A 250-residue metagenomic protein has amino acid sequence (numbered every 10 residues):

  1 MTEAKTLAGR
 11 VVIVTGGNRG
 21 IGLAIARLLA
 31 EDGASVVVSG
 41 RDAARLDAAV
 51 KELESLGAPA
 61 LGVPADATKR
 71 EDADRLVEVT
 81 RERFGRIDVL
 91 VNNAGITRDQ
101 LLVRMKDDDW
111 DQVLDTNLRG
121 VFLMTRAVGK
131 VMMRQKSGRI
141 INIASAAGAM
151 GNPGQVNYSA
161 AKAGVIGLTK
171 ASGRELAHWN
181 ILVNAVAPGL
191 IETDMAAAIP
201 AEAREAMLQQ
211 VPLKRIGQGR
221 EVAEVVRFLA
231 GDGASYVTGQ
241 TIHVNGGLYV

Functional and structural regions predicted by a protein language model:
V11, N18-R19, D42: Conserved glycine-rich cofactor-binding loop
A43, P64-L76, D107, R220: The beta1-alpha1 cofactor-binding region of Rossmann-like NAD(H)/NADP(H)-dependent oxidoreductases
F84, F122, M133, S137 (+3 more regions): C-terminal substrate-recognition "lid" of short-chain dehydrogenase/reductases
L101-L102, D109-L114, A196, M207: Substrate-binding pocket helix/loop in short-chain dehydrogenase/reductase
T125, A161, T169: Active-site helix of classical SDR
K130, R174-H178, S235: Alpha-helical segment proximal to the catalytic Tyr-Lys
S145: Residue(s) in the substrate-gating loop at a strand-loop-helix junction that position the organic substrate next
